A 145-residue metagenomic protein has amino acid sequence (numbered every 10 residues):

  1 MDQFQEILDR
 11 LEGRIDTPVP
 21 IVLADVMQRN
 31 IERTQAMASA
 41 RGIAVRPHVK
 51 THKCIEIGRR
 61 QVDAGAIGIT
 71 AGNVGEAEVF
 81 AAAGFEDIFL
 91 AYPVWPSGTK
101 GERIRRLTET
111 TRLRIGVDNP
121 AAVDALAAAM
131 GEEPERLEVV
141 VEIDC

Functional and structural regions predicted by a protein language model:
D2-I7, V26-I57: N-terminal glycine-rich anion-binding loops that anchor highly charged ligand groups
Q3-V22: Generic N-terminal amphipathic, Lys/Arg-enriched alpha-helix
Q5-E6, L11, R41, V45 (+3 more regions): Generic preference for well-ordered secondary structure
L8-E12, M37, I67, G116-D118: Bulky hydrophobic/aromatic packing residues
D16-A24, I43-H48, D63-T70: Active-site mouth loops of central-metabolism enzymes
I21, D25-Q28, G98, V117: Conserved phosphate-coordination/catalytic loops
H48-C145: Active-site-proximal beta-alpha core segment in soluble small-molecule metabolic enzymes
